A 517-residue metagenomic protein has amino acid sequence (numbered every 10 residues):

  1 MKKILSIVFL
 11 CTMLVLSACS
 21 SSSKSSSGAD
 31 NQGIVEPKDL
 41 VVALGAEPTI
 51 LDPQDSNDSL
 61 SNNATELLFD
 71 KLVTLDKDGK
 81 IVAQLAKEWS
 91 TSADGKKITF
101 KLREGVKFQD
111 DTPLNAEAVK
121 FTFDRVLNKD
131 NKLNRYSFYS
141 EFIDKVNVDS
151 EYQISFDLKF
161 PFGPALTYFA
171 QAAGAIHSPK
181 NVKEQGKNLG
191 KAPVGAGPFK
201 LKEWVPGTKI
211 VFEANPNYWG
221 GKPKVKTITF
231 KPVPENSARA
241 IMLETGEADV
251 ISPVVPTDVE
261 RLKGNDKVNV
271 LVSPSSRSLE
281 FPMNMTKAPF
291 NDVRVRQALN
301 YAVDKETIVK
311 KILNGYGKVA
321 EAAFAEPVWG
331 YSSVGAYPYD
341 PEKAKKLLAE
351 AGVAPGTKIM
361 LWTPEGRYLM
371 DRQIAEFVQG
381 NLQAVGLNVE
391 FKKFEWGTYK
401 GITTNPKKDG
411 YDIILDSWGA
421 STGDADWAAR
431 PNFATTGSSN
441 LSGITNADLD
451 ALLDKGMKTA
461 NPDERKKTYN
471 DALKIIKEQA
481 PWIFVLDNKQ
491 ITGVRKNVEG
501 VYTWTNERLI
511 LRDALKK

Functional and structural regions predicted by a protein language model:
V15-A18: C-terminal motif of bacterial Sec signal peptides marking the signal peptidase cleavage site
V42, D111, Q383-N432, K467-T468: Periplasmic binding protein-like
L60-A93, N128-N131, Q171-W204, N217-K224 (+7 more regions): Short, solvent-exposed loop/beta-turn-alpha elements that line the ligand-binding surface or hinge of extracytoplasmic
K87-K132, D149, S155, P289: Aromatic- and charge-enriched surface segment that lines or borders ligand/interaction sites
K101, F138-N181: Surface-exposed binding/hinge segments that line and control ligand-binding clefts or catalytic entry sites
P216-R261: Ligand-site clamp/hinge motif
R261, T286-P327, M370-I374, I476-P481: Periplasmic-binding protein-like
K318-E350, Y368-R372: Structural transition elements
